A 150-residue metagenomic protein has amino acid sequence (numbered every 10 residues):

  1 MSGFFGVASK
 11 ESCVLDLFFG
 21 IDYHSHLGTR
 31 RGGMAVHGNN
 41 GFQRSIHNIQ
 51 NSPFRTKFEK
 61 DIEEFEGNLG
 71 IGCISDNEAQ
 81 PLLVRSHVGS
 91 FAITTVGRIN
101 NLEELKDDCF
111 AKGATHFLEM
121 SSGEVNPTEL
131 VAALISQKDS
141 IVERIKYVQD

Functional and structural regions predicted by a protein language model:
M1-D150: Conserved short alpha-helical segments that host acidic/polar catalytic motifs at enzyme active sites
